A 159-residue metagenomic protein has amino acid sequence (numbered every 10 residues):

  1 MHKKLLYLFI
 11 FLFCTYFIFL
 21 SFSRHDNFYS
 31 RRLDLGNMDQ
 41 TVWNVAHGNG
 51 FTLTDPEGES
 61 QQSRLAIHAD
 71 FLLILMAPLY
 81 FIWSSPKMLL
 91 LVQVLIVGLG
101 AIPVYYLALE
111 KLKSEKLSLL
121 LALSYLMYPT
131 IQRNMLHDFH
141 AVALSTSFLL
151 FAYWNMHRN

Functional and structural regions predicted by a protein language model:
M1-F19, L109, E115: Start-transfer (signal-anchor) and selected internal transmembrane alpha helices of multi-pass inner/ER membrane
F17-G36: Helix-to-loop transition at the C-terminal end of transmembrane segments
F19-F22, M38-R64, F71-L72: Extracytosolic helix-loop segments that constitute the early lumenal/periplasmic catalytic or substrate-binding loops
S60, I67-V92, L112-E115: Juxtamembrane segments of multi-pass membrane glycosylation machinery that transfer sugars from lipid-linked donors
I67-H68, L91, M127, I131 (+1 more regions): Replace "multi-pass membrane enzymes" with "multi-pass membrane proteins
K87, L91-L112, L150-F151: Transmembrane-helix motifs of polytopic, lipid-linked glycan transferases
P103-Y106, S124, N134-M135, A143-N159: Specific aromatic-rich, kink-prone transmembrane helix
S118-P129: Short helix- or helix-capping micro-motifs that position conserved polar/aromatic residues at function-defining sites
